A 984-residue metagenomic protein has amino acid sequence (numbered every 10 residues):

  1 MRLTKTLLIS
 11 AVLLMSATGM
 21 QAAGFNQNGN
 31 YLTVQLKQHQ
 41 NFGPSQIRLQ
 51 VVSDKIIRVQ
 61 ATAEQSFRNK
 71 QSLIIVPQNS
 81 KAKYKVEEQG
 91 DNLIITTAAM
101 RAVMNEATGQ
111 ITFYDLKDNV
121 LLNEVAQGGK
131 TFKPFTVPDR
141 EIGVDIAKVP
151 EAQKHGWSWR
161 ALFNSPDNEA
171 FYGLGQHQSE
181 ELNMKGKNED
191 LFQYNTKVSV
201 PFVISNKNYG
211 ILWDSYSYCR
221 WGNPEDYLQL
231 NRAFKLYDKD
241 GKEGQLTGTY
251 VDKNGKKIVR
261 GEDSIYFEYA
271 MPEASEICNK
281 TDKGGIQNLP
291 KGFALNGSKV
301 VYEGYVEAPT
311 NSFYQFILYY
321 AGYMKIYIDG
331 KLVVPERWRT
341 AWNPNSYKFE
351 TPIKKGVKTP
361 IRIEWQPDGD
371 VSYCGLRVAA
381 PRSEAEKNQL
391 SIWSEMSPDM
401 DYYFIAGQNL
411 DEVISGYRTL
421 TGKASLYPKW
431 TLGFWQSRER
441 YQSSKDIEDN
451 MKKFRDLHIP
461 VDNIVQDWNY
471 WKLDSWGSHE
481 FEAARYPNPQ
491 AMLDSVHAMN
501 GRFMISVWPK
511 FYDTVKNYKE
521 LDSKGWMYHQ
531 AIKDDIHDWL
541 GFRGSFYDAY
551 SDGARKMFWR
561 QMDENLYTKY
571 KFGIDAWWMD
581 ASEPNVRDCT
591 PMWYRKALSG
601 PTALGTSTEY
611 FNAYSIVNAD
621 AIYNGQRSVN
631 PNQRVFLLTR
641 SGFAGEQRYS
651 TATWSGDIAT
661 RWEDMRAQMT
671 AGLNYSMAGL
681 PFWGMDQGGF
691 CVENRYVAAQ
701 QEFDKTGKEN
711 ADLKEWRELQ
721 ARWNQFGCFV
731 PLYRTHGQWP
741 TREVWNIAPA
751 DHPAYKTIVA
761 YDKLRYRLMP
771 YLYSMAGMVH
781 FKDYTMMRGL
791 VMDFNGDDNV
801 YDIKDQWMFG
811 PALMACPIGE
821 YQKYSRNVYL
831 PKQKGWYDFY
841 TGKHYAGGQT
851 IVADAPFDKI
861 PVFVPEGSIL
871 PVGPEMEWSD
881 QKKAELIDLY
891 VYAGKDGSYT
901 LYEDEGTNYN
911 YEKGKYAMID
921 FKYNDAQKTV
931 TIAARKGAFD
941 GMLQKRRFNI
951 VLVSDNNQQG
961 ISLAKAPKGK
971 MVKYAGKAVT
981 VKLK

Functional and structural regions predicted by a protein language model:
M1-N26: Bacterial Sec-dependent N-terminal signal peptides
F25, G29, R48-N92, K133: A low-complexity, Ser/Thr/Gly/Pro-enriched, surface-exposed linker/loop concept that marks segments flanking
E64, P134, Y347-F349, Q366-V371 (+2 more regions): Aromatic- and carboxylate-enriched substrate-binding clefts and catalytic-loop regions of carbohydrate-active enzymes
N69-K85, I328-K348, H529-Q530, D534 (+2 more regions): Solvent-exposed beta-strand/loop surfaces of large extracellular or lumenal domains
E88-G241, G255, Y314-L318, Y323 (+7 more regions): Catalytic and substrate-binding clefts that recognize carbohydrates or anionic sugar/phosphate headgroups
R232-T310, D399-L426, P753: Extended carbohydrate-recognition surfaces in non-catalytic/accessory domains of CAZymes and lectin-like proteins
E307-Q315, Q927: Extended extracellular/luminal ectodomain segments enriched in beta-structured repeat modules
Y623-V635, G642-W654, Y675-M685, F690-T929 (+1 more regions): Catalytic core of carbohydrate-active enzymes
